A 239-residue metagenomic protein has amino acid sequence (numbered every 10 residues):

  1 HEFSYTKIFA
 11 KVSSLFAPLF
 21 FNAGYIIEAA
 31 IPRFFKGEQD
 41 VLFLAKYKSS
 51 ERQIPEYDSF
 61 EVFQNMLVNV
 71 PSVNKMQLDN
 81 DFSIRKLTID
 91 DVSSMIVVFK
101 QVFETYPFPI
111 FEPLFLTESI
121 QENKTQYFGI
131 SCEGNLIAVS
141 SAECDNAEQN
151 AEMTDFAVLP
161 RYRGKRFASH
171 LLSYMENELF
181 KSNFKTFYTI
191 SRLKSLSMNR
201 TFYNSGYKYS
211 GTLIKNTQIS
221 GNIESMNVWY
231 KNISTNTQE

Functional and structural regions predicted by a protein language model:
H1, V158, G164-K181, R200 (+1 more regions): Conserved acetyl-CoA-binding loop-helix of GNAT-fold acetyltransferases
E2-V12, L179-S191: Conserved GNAT acetyl-CoA-binding A-motif
F9-K11, I26-L42, K208-I223: Conserved catalytic-core motifs of GNAT/GCN5-like acyltransferases
F16-F21, Y25, T201-Y203: Conserved active-site tyrosine of GNAT-family acetyltransferases
R52-V62, Q238-E239: Short, charged, solvent-exposed linker or helix-capping segments at domain edges/interfaces that act as flexible hinges
S59-I84: Short, cationic low-complexity segments
D81-M95: A short beta-loop-alpha structural element at the N-terminal edge of CoA-dependent acyl/N-acetyltransferase catalytic
V97-P160: A conserved beta-strand-loop-helix scaffold within acyl/acetyltransferase catalytic domains
